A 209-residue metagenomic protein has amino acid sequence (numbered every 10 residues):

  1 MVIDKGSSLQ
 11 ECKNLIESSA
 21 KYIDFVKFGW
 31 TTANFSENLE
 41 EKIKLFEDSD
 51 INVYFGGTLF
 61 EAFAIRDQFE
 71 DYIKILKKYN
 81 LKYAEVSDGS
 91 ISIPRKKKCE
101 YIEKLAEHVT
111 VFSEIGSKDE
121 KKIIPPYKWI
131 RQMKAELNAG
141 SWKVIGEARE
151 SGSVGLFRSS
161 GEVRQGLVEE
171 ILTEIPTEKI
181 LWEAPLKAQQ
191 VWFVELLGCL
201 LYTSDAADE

Functional and structural regions predicted by a protein language model:
M1-I3, D24-F28, V53-G57, A84-V86 (+4 more regions): Hydrophobic faces of well-ordered beta-strands that scaffold small-molecule active sites in alpha/beta enzyme cores
M1-I43: Conserved N-terminal beta1-alpha1 strand-loop-helix module at the mouth
M1-L9, G29, G56-D67, I115-Y127: Active-site mouth loops of central-metabolism enzymes
A33-L45, F63-E70, S90-A106, S153-Q165: Active-site-adjacent beta->alpha loops and helix N-cap segments on the catalytic face of soluble alpha/beta enzymes
E40-T58, C99-G116, S159-L181: Alpha-helix-loop-beta-strand connector modules within alpha/beta enzyme cores
Y83-M133, L137-V154: Conserved anion-binding
K128-Q132, A188-L196: Catalytic cores of alpha/beta
Y202-E209: Conserved small/polar residues in nucleotide/adenosyl-binding loops
